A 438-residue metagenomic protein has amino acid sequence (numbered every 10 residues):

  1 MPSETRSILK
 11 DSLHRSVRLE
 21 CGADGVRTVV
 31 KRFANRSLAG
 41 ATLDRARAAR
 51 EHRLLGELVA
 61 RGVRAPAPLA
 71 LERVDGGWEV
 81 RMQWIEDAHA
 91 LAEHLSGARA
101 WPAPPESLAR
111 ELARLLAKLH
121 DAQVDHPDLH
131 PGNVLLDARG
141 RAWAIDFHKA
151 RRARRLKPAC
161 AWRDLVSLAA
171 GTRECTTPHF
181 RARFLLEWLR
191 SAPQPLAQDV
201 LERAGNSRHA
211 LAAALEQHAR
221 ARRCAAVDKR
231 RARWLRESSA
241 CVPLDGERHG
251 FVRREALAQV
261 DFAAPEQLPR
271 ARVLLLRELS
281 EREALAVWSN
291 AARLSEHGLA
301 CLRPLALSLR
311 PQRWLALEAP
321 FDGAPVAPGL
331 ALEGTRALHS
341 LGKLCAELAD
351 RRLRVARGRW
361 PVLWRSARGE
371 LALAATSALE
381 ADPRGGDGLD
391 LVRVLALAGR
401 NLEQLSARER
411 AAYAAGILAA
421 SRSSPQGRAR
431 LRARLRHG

Functional and structural regions predicted by a protein language model:
M1-T5, R203-F262: Juxta-kinase regulatory segment immediately upstream of eukaryotic protein kinase catalytic domains
P2-A90, R114-A122, H126, S239-A324 (+1 more regions): Conserved ATP-binding subdomain of kinase catalytic cores across diverse folds
G22-R27, A138-A142, S366-L371: Active-site beta-strand-loop-beta-strand hairpin of nuclease catalytic cores that positions key catalytic residues
L91-W101, V326-L332: AlphaC helix of the protein kinase catalytic domain
Q123, D128, D146, R352 (+1 more regions): Conserved catalytic-loop position in the HRD/HxD motif
L129-L136, W360-R365: Hydrophobic residue at the +6 position relative to the catalytic HRD Asp in the kinase catalytic loop
W143-R203, E370-H437: C-lobe/activation-segment region of protein kinase-like
